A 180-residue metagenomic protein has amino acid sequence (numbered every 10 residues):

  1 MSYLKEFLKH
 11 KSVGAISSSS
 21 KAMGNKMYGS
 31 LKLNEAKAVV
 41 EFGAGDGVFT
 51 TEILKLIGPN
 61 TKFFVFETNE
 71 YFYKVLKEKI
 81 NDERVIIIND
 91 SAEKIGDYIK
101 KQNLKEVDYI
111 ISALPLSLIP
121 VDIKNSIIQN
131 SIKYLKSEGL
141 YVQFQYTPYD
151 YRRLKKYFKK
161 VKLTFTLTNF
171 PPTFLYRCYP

Functional and structural regions predicted by a protein language model:
M1-L33: Class I SAM-dependent methyltransferase Rossmann-like catalytic core, especially the SAM/SAH-binding loop
A36-G45: Conserved class I S-adenosyl-L-methionine
G47-T51: Glycine-rich SAM-binding Motif I of class I
K62-E67: Conserved SAM-binding motif I beta-strand of class I
Y73-Q102: S-adenosyl-L-methionine
N125-S137: A short glycine-rich, Lys/Arg-flanked "PGG" loop and its adjoining helix->strand segment in the class I
L135-Q145: Conserved beta-strand signature within the Rossmann-like core of class I S-adenosyl-L-methionine
T166-P180: Core SAM-dependent methyltransferase catalytic element
